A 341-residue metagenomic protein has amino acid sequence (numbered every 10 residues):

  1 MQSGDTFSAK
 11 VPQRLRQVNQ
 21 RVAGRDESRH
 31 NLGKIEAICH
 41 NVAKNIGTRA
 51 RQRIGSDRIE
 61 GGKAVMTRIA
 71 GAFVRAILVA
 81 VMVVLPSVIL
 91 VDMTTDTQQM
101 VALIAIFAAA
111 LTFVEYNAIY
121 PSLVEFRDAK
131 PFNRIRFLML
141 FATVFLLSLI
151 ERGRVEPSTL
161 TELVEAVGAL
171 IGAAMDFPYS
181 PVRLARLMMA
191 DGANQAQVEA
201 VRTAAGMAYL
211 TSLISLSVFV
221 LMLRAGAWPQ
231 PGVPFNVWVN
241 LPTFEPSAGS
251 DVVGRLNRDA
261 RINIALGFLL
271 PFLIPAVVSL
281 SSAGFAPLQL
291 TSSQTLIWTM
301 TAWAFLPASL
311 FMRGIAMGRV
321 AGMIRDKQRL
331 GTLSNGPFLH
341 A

Functional and structural regions predicted by a protein language model:
E60-E125, P131-L160: Transmembrane alpha-helical insertion/packing segments
Q98-I104, T203-L223, W298-F305: Alpha-helical transmembrane segments
F113-A118, V220-N240: Membrane-water interface of transmembrane alpha-helices
P121, K130, R134-I135, R152-L216 (+1 more regions): Long, highly hydrophobic alpha-helical transmembrane signal-anchor segments
L149-A166, A265-G284: Alpha-helical transmembrane segments and their membrane-interface junctions in multi-pass membrane proteins
F219-A227, S247-S282: Alpha-helical transmembrane segments of helical membrane proteins, especially in multi-pass transport, channel
W228-V252, D326-H340: Juxtamembrane inter-helical linkers in multi-pass membrane proteins
S282-R329: Alpha-helical transmembrane segments and their immediate juxtamembrane interface regions
